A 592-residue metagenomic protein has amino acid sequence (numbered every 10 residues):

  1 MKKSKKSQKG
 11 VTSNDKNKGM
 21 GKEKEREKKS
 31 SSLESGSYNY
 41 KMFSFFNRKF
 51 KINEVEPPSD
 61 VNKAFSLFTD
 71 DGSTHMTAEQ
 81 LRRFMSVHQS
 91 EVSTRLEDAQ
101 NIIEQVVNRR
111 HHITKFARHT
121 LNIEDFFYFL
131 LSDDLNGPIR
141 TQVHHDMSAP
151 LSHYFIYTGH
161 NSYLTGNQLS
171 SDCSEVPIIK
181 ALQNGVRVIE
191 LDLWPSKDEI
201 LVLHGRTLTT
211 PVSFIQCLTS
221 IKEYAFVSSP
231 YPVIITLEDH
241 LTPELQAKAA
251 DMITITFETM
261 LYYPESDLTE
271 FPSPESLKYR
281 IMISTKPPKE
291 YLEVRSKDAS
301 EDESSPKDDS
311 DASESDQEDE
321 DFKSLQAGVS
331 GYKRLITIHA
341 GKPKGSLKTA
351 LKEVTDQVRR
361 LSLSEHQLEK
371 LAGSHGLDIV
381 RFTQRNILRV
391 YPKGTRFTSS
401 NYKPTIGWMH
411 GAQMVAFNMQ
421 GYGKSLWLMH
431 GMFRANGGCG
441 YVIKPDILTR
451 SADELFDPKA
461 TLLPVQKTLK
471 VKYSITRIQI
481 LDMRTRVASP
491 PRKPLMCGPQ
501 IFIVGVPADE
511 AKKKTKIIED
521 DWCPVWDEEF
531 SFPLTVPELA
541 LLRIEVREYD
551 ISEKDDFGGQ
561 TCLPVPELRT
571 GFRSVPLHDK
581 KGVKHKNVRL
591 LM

Functional and structural regions predicted by a protein language model:
K2-V188, W194-A412, A416-A488, C497: Long, acidic (Asp/Glu-rich), low-complexity accessory segments flanking structured domains
I189-L191, A540-L541: Short hydrophobic alpha-helical runs that function as membrane-insertion/retention elements
T242, I379, Y402-M409, K493 (+2 more regions): Eukaryote-biased detector of low-complexity, proline/serine/threonine-rich segments and adjacent exposed loops
P243, D251-T256, Y263, L426 (+2 more regions): C2-type phospholipid-binding modules
M496-G505: Extended low-complexity, serine/threonine- and proline-enriched intrinsically disordered segments
V504-A508, Y549-I551: Change "in extracellular beta-sheet-rich domains … of secreted and cell-surface proteins" to "in beta-sheet-rich domains
A508-D520: Short Trp-Ser/Thr-centered turn/loop motifs at beta-strand boundaries
W522-E529: Aromatic sugar-binding surface patches on proteins that engage polysaccharides or sugar-phosphate polymers
